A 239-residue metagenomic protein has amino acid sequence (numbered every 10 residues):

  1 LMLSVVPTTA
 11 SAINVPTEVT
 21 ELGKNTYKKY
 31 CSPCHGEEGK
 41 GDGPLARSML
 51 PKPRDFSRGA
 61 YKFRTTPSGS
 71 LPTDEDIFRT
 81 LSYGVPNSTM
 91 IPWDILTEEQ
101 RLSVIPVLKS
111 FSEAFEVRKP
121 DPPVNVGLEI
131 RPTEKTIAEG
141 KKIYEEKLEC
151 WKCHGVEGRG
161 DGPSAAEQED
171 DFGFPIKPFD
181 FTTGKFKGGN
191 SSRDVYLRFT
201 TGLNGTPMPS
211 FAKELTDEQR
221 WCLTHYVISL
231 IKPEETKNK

Functional and structural regions predicted by a protein language model:
L1-E18, D76-T136, V227-K239: Post-cleavage N-terminal segment of exported redox proteins
A10-V19, P33-G59, A114-T136, A166-D170 (+1 more regions): His/Cys-centered metal/cofactor-coordination and adjacent catalytic loops
T17-G36, P132-R159, Q168-D171: Sequence/structural segment immediately N-terminal to covalent heme-attachment motifs in c-type and related
Y30, S88, P92, T136 (+4 more regions): Ligand-binding pocket scaffold of soluble enzyme catalytic domains
Y30-E38, V85, F111-F115, K147-L148 (+3 more regions): A generic secondary-structure signal for well-formed alpha-helical elements
K40-G41, R159-G160, D217: Short, non-ligating residues that shape and space the ligands of small metal-coordination modules and catalytic
G43-R47, M90-W93, E116-P120, G155 (+3 more regions): Short, solvent-exposed loop/turn and secondary-structure capping segments
S48-D94, R101-L108, E167-A212, R220-I228: Extracytoplasmic electron-transfer domains, predominantly the class I c-type cytochrome c fold
